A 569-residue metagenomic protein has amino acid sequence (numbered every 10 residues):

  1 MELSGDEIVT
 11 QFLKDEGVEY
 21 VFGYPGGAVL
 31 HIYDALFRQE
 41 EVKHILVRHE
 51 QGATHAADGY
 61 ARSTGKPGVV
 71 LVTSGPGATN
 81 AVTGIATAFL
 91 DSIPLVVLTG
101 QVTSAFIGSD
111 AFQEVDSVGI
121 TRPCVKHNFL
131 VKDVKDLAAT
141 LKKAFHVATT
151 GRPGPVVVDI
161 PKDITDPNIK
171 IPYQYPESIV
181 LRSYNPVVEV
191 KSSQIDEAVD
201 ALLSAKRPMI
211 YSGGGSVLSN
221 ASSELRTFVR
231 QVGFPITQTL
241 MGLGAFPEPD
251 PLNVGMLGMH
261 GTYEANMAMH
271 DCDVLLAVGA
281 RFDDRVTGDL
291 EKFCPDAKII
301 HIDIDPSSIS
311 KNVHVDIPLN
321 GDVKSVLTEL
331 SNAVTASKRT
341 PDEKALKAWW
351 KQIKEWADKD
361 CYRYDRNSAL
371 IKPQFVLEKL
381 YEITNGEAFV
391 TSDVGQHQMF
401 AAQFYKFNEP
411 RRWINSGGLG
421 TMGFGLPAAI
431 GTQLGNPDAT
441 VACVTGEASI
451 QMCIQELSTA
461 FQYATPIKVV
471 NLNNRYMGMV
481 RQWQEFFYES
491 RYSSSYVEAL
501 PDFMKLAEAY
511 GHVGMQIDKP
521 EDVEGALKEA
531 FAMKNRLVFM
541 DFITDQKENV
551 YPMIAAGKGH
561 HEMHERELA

Functional and structural regions predicted by a protein language model:
M1-P341, K379, I383-G386, T459 (+4 more regions): N-terminal alpha/beta PP-like core and its mobile active-site loop of ThDP/TPP-dependent enzymes
D6-V9, K14-E19, I32-L36, K351-P427 (+1 more regions): Active-site diphosphate/adenylate-binding microenvironment
Y24-G26, I45-H55, V70-G77, K132-D133 (+7 more regions): Active-site nucleophile and cofactor-binding loops and adjacent substrate-binding regions of central metabolic enzymes
G26, S219, N266, G321-K324 (+5 more regions): Conserved structured core elements
F106-I107, F112-Q113, S310-N312, P318-N320 (+2 more regions): Thiamine diphosphate
K135, D296-V394, K505, P520-E524 (+2 more regions): Phosphate/pyrophosphate-binding active-site segments
V157, H301, T391, V444-T445: Generic enzyme active-site microenvironment
D159-I164, G395-H397, I543-D545: A glycine-rich phosphate-binding loop feature that marks nucleotide/adenosyl-phosphate handling sites
